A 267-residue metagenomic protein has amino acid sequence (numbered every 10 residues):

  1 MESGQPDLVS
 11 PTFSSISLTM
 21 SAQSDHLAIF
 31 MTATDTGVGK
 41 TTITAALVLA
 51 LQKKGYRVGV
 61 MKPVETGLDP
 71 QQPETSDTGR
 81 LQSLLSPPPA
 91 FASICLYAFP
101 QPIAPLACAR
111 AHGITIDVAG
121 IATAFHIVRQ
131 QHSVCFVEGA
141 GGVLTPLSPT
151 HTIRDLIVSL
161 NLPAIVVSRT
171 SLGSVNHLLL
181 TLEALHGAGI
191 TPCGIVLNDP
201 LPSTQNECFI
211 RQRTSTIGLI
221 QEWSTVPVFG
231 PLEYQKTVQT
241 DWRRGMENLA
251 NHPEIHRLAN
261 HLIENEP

Functional and structural regions predicted by a protein language model:
S24-I29: Extreme N-terminal starter segment of soluble prokaryotic enzymes
V38-G39: Conserved glycine(s) of the Walker
T42-T115: N-terminal phosphate/diphosphate-binding loop that engages ATP/GTP or pyrophosphate donors across diverse enzyme folds
K62, I165-S168, C193-D199: Short internal beta-strands
P105-L147: Phosphate-binding/switch loop-helix module in NTP-utilizing enzymes
P149-T170: Inter-motif core of Ras-like GTPase G domains
E183-P267: C-terminal lobe/tail of nucleotide-utilizing enzymes
